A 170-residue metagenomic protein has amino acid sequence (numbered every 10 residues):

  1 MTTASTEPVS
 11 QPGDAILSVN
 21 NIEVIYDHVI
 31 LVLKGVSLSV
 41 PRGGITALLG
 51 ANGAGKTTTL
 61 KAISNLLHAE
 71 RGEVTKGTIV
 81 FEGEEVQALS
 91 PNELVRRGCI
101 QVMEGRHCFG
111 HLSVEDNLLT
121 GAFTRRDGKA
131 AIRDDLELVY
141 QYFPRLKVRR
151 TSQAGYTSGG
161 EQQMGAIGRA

Functional and structural regions predicted by a protein language model:
P8, E84, A130-R149: Conserved ABC ATPase "signature" region
D27-H28, T46, L67-E70, V114-D134 (+1 more regions): ABC-type ATPase nucleotide-binding domains, specifically the catalytic core motifs of the NBD
T46-A47, Q101: Short beta-strand immediately N-terminal to the Walker A/P-loop
L49-A54: The feature captures the beta-strand-to-loop junction immediately N-terminal to the Walker
L60, H111-G121, R150-T151: Short coil-to-helix segment of the ABC ATPase nucleotide-binding domain corresponding to the Q-loop/switch region
L66-L67, T78-R96, T124-G128: ABC ATPase NBD Q-loop/coupling interface
Q153-T157, E161: Conserved ABC ATPase signature
